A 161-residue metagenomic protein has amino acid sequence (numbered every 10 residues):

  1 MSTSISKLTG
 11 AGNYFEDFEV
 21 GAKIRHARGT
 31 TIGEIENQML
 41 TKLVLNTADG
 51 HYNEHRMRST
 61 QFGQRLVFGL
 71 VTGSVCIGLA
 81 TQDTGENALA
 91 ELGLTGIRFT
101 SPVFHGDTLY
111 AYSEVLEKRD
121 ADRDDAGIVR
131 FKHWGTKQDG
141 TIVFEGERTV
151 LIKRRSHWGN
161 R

Functional and structural regions predicted by a protein language model:
M1-E19, F99, V103-T108, Y112-R161: HotDog/MaoC-like acyl-thioester-processing domains
S2-G93, R155-R161: Hot-dog-fold acyl-thioester-processing enzymes
T95-I97: Small/polar glycine-rich anion-binding or flexible loop at a beta-alpha turn
